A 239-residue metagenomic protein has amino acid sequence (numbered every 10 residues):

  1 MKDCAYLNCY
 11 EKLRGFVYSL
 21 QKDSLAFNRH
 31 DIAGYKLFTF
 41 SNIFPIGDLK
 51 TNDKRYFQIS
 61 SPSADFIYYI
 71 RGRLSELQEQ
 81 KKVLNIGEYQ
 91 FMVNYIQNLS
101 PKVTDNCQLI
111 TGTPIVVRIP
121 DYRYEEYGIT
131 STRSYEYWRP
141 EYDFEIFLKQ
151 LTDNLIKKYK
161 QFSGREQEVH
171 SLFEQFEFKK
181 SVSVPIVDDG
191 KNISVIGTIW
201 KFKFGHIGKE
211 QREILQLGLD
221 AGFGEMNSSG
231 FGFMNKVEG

Functional and structural regions predicted by a protein language model:
M1-G239: RNA-interacting cores
